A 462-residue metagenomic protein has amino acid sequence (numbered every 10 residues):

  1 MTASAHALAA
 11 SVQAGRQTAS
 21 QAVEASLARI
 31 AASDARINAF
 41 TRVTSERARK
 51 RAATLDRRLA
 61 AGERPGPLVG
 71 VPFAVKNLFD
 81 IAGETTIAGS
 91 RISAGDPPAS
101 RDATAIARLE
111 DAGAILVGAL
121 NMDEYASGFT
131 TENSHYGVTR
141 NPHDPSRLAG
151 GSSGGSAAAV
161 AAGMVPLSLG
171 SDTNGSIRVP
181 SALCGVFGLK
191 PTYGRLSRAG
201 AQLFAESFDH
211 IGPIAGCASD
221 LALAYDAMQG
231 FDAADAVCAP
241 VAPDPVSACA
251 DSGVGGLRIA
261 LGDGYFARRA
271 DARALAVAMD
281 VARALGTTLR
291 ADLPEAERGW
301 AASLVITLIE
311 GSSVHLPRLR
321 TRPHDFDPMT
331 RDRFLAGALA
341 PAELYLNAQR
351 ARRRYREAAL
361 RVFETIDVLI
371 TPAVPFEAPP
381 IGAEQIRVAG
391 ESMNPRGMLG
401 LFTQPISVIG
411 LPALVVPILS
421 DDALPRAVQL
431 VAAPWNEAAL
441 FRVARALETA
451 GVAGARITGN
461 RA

Functional and structural regions predicted by a protein language model:
M1-K50, A60, R456-A462: An N-terminal boundary/leader segment
L8-A14, S93-P97, D209-G216, L335-A340 (+1 more regions): Short, well-ordered beta-strand elements within core beta-sheets of diverse protein domains
Q13, A32, D111, A162-Y265 (+6 more regions): Structural helix-boundary/capping segments
A19-E24, D56, P245, A270-D292 (+4 more regions): Acyltransferase
S26, A48, G70, K76 (+8 more regions): Conserved hydrophobic/aromatic pocket- or pore-lining residues that grip, position, or stack substrates in active sites
N38, A236-P243, L257-R258, D263-Y265 (+2 more regions): Flexible, acidic loop-helix segments that line cofactor/substrate-binding pockets
L68-A88, G253-G262, V305-L360, P372 (+2 more regions): Short helix-loop capping/hinge segments that flank enzyme active sites or metal/cofactor-binding pockets
L68-H210, G264, A373-E391: Short glycine/serine-rich loop/turn segments
